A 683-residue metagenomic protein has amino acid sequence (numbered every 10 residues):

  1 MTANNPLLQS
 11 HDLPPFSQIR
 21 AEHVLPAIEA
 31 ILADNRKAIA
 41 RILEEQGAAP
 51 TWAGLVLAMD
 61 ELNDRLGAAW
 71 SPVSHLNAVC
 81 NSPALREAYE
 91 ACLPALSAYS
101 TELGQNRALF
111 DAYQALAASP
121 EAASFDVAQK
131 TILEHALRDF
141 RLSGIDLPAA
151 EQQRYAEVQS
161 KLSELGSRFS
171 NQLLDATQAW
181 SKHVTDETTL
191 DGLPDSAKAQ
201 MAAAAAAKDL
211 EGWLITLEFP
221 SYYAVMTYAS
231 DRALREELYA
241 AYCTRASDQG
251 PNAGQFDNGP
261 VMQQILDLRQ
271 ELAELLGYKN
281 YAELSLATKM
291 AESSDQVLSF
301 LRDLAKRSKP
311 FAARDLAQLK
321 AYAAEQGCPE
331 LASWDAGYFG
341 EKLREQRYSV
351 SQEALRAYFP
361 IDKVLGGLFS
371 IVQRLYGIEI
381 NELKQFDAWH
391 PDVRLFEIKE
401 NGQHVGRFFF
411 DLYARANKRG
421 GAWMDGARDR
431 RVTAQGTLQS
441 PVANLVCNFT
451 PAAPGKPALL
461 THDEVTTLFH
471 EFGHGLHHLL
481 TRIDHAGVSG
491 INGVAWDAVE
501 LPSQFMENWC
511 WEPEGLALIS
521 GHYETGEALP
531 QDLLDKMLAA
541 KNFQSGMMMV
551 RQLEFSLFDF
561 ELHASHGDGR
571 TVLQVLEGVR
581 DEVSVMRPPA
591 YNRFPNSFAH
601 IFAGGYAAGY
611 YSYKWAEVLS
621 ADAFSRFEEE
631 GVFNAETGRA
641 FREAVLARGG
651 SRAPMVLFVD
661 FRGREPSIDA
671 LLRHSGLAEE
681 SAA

Functional and structural regions predicted by a protein language model:
M1-H23, A30, P50, D191-G192 (+13 more regions): C-terminal, non-catalytic "cap/extension" segments appended to globular domains
T2-A30, K37, A78, L85-E292 (+2 more regions): His/Asp/Glu-rich acidic catalytic environments and adjacent acidic regulatory segments
F16-I28, W52-V56, G254-N258, V297-L301 (+2 more regions): Membrane-entry segments of alpha-helical transmembrane domains in multi-pass membrane proteins
L32-S124, Q552-E561, H566-D581, P588 (+2 more regions): C-terminal non-catalytic alpha-helical accessory regions
D64-H75, E134, R138, A240 (+3 more regions): Short, hydrophobic/amphipathic alpha-helical patches that form generic packing surfaces within helical domains
T101, A443, T466: Acidic/His-rich structured neighborhood in mature extracellular/periplasmic domains
A128, I132-E134, K161-E164, N171 (+9 more regions): Active-site-proximal, well-structured secondary-structure segments within enzyme catalytic domains
T450-F469: Short pre-active-site segment immediately N-terminal to the catalytic Zn-binding motif
